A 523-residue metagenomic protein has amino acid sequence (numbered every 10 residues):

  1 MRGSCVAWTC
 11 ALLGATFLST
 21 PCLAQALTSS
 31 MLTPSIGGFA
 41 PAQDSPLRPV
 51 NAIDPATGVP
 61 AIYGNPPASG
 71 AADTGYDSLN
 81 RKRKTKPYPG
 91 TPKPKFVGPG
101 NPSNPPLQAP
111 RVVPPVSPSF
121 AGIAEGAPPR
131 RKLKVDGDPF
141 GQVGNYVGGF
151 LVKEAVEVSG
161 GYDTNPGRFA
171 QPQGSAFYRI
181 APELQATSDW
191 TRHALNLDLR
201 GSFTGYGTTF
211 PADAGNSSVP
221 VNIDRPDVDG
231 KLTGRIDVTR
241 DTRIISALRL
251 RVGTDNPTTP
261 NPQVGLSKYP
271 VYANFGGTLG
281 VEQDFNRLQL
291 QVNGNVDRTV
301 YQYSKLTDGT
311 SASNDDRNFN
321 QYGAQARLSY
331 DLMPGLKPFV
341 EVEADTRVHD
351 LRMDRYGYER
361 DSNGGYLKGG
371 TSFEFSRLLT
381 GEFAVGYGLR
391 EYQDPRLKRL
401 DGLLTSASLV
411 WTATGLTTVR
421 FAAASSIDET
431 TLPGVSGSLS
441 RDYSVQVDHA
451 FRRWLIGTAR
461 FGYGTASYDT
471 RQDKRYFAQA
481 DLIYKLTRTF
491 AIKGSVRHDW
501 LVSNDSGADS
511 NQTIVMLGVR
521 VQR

Functional and structural regions predicted by a protein language model:
R2-L12, S19-A155: N-terminal periplasmic/intermembrane-space "pro-region" immediately following the signal or transit peptide
E154-V156, L197-L199, S246-L248, V292-G294 (+7 more regions): Membrane-embedded beta-strand positions of outer-membrane beta-barrel proteins
V158-P166, R192, G201-G207, L250-T254 (+8 more regions): Transmembrane beta-strands of outer-membrane beta-barrel pores
Q171-A176, N216-P226, L266-A273, A312-N320 (+5 more regions): Replace "Gram-negative outer membrane beta-barrel proteins" with "bacterial and organellar outer membrane beta-barrel
Y178-L184, P226-L232, A273-L279, N320-A326 (+6 more regions): Hydrophobic, lipid-facing positions within transmembrane beta-strands of outer-membrane proteins
L184-S188, L232, I236, L279-Q283 (+8 more regions): Residue-level signature of outer-membrane beta-barrel architecture
R192-N196, R240-I244, F285-V292, G335-P338 (+4 more regions): Repeated loop/turn-to-beta-strand initiation elements of outer-membrane beta-barrel proteins
L482-K485, T489-A491, S495, N511-R523: Outer-membrane beta-barrel "beta-signal"
